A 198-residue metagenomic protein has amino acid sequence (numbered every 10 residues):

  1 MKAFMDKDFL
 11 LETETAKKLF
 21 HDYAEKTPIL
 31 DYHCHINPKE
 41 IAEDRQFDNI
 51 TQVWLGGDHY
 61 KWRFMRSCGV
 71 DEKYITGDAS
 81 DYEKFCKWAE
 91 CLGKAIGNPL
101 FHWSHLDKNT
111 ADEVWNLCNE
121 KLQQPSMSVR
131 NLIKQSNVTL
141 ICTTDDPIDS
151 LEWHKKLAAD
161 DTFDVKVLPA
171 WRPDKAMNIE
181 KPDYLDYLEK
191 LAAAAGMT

Functional and structural regions predicted by a protein language model:
K2-I29, C34-T198: Metal-cofactor-binding active-site regions of metalloenzymes
